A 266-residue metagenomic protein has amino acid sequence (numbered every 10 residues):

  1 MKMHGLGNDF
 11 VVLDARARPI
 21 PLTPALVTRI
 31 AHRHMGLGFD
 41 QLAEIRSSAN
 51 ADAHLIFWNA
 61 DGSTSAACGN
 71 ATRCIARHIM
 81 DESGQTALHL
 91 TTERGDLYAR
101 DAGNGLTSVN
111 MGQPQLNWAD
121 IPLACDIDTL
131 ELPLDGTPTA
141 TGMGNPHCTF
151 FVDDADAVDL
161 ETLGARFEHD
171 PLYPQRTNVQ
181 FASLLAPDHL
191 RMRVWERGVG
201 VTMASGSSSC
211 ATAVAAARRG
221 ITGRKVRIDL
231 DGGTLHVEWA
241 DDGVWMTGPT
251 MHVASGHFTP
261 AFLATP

Functional and structural regions predicted by a protein language model:
M1-G105, T149-P266: A glycine-rich beta-to-alpha transition motif near the start of alpha/beta enzyme domains, typified by
L6, P114, N145-P146: Short glycine-rich anion-binding loops that position phosphate/pyrophosphate groups of nucleotides and phosphorylated
S65, G112-Q113, A119-I121, F151: Flexible, glycine/proline-enriched loop segments at strand-loop-helix junctions that form or flank small-ligand binding
G105-T107, P114: Transmembrane helix-loop-helix hairpins in multi-pass inner-membrane proteins
N110, P138-G142, R191, T247: Active-site-proximal beta-strand elements of phosphoester/diester hydrolases
Q113-P114, T234: Short, charged beta-turn/beta-strand-edge "cap" motif at the junction between a beta-strand and an adjacent loop
Q115-T137: Active-site glycine-rich loop that binds ribose-phosphate moieties when present
L130-A157: Internal active-site segments that recognize and position negatively charged phosphoryl groups and nucleotide moieties
